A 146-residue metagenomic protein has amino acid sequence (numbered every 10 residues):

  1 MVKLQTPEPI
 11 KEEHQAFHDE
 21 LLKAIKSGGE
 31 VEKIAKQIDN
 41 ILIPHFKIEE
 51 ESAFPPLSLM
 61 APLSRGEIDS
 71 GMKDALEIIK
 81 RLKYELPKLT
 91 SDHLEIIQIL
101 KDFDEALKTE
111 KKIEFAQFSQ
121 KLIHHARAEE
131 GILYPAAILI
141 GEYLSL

Functional and structural regions predicted by a protein language model:
M1-L146: Small-residue-biased structural context
